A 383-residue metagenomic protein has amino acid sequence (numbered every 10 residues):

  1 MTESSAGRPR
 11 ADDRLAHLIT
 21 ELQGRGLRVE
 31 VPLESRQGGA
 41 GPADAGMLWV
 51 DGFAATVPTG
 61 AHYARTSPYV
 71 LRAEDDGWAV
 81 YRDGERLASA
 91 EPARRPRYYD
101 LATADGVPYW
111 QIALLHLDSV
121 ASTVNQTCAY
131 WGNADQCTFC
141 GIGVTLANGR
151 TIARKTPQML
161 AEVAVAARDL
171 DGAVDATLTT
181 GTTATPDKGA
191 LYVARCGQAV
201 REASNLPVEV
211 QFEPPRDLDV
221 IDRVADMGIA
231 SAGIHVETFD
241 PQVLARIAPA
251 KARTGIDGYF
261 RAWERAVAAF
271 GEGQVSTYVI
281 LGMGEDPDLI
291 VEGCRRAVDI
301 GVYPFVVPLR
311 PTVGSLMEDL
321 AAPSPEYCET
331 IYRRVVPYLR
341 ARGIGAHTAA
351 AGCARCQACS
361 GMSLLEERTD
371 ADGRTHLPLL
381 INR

Functional and structural regions predicted by a protein language model:
M1-R82, A269, V291-R383: Auxiliary Fe-S-binding modules of radical SAM enzymes
A54-T138, I142-A153, A350-D372: N-terminal [4Fe-4S]-dependent radical SAM core
L101, L170, Y338-A341: A structural signal for alpha-helix termini and helix-coil/disorder junctions
D118-V120, V174-A176, Y303-P304: Hydrophobic beta-strand segments of well-ordered beta-sheets in folded domains
Y130-N133, R150-T156, P186-A190, A252: Short capping loops/turns at secondary-structure boundaries
V144-A176: Conserved alpha-helical substructure of the radical SAM core
A161, V165-L170, T179-L320, Y327 (+1 more regions): Conserved AdoMet/S-adenosylmethionine-binding subsite of the radical SAM
